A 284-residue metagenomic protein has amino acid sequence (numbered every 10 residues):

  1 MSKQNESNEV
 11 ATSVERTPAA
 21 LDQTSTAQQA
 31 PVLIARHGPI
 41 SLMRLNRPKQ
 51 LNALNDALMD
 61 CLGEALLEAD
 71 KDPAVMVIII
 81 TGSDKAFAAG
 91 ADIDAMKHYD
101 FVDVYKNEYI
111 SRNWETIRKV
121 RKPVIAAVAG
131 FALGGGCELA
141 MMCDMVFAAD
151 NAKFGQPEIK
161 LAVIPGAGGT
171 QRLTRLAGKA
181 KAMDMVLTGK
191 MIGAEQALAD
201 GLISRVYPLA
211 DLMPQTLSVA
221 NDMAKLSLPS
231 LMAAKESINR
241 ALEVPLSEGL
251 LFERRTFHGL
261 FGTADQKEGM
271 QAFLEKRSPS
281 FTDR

Functional and structural regions predicted by a protein language model:
M1-G38, F87, G189-E195, P214 (+1 more regions): C-terminal alpha-helix plus adjacent terminal tail
M1-S83, E115: Conserved CoA-thioester-binding segment of acyl-CoA-metabolizing enzymes
P31, D60, E64-L67, G82-K119 (+3 more regions): Glycine- (often His-adjacent) and acidic-residue-rich active-site loop that binds/positions the CoA thioester
M43, R47, L62, I80 (+6 more regions): Terminal peptide-recognition signature
L58-C61, Y109, L139, L212 (+1 more regions): Hydrophobic alpha-helical membrane-association signature
V77-I79, D103, M145: Short, Asp-centered acidic motifs that coordinate Mg2+ and/or phosphate in catalytic or ligand-binding sites
R118-L231, G259-T263, E268-Q271, E275-R277 (+1 more regions): Crotonase-fold acyl-CoA enzyme core
